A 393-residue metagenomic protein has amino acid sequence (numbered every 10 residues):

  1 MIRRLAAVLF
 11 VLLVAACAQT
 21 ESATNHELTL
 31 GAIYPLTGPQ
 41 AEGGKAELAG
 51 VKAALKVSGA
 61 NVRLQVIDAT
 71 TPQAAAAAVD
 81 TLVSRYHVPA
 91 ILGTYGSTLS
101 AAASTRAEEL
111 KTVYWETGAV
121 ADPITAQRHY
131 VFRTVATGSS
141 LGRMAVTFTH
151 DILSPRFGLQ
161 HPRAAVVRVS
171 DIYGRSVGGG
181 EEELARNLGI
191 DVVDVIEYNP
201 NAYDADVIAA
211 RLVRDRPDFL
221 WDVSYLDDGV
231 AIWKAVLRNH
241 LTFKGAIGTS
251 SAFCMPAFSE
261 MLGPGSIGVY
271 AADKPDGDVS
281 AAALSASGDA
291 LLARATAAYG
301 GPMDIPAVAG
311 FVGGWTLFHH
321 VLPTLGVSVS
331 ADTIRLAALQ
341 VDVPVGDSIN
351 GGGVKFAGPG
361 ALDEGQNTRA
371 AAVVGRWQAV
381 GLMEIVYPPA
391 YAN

Functional and structural regions predicted by a protein language model:
M1-A15: Sec-dependent bacterial lipoprotein signal peptides
L5, C17-N393: Extracytosolic ligand-binding ectodomains
